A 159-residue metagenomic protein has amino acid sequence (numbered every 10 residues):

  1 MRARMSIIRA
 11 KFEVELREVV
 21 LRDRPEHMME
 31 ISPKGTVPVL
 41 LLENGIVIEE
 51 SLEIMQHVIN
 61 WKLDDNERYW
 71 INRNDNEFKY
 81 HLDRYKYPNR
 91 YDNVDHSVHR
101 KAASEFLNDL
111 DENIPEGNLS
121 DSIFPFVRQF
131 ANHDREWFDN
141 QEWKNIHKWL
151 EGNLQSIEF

Functional and structural regions predicted by a protein language model:
M1-L107, D111-P115: GST-like domain detector, emphasizing the conserved glutathione-binding G-site in the N-terminal thioredoxin-like
E15, E136-W137: Short, contiguous strand/loop micro-motifs
E43, W137-F138: Short, solvent-exposed loop/turn segments at secondary-structure boundaries
N66, V98-F106, N140-Q155: Extended, well-ordered alpha-helical scaffold segments
R84-K86, G152-F159: Charged/polar, low-hydrophobicity segments characteristic of intrinsically disordered regions and flexible loops
E112-L119, I157-F159: Surface-exposed helix-capping loop/turn segments at secondary-structure junctions
E116-E136, E142-H147, N153: GST superfamily/GST-like fold recognition
